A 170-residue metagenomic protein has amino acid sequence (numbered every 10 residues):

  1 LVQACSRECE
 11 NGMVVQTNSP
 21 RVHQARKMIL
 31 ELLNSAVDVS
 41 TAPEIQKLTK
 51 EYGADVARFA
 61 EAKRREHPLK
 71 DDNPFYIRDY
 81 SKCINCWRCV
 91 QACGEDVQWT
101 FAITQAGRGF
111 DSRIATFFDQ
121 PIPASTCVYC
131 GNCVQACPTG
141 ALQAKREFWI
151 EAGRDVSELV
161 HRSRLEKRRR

Functional and structural regions predicted by a protein language model:
L1-T126, Q135, G140-R170: Fe-S ferredoxin-like electron-transfer domains and their immediately adjacent linker/connector regions across
